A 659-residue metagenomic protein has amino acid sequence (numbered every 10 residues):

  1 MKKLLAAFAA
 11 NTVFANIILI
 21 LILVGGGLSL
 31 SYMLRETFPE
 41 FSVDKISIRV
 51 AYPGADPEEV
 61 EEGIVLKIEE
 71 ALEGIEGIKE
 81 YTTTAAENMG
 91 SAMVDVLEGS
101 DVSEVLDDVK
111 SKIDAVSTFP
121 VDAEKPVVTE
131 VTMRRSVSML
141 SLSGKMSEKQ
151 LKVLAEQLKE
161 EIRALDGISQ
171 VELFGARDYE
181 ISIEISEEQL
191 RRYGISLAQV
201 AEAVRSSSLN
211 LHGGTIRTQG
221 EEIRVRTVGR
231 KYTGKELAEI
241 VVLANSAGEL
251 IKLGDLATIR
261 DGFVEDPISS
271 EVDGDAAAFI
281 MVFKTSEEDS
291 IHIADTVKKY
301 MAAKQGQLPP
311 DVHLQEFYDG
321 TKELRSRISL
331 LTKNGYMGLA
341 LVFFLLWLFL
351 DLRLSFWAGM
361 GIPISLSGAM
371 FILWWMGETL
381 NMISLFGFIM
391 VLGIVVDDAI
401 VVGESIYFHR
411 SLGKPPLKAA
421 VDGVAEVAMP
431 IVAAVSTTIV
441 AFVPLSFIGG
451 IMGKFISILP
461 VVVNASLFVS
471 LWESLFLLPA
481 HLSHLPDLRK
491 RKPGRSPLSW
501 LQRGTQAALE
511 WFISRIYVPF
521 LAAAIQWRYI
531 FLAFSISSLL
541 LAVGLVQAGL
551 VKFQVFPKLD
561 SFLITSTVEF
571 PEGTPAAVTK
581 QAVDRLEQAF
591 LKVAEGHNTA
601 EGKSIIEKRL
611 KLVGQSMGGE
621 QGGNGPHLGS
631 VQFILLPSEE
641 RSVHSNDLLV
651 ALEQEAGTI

Functional and structural regions predicted by a protein language model:
M1-R35, V427, S496-Q554: Signature of alpha-helical transmembrane segments and their immediate interfacial
K2, A6-N16, S286-D289, R325-N381 (+2 more regions): Interfacial segments of transmembrane alpha-helices in multi-pass membrane proteins
N16, L23-Y32, G63-E80, D95-Y179 (+9 more regions): Surface-exposed amphipathic alpha-helical segments in non-transmembrane regions that serve as interaction surfaces
I20-D56, D114-A123, E378, S446-F455 (+3 more regions): Transmembrane helices with small-residue packing motifs
G26-Y32, T37, A340-Y407, A465: Hydrophobic transmembrane alpha-helices and their membrane-interface caps in long multi-pass transport proteins
K152, E172-A176, E184, D255-A257 (+6 more regions): Juxtamembrane "pre-transmembrane" interface segments
F317, L324, I328, G403 (+2 more regions): Helix-loop junctions and hydrophobic alpha-helical segments within the transmembrane domains of large membrane
F344-F349, G368-I383, V432-H484, G544 (+1 more regions): Hydrophobic, glycine/alanine-rich multi-pass transmembrane helices and their short helix-loop junctions in large
